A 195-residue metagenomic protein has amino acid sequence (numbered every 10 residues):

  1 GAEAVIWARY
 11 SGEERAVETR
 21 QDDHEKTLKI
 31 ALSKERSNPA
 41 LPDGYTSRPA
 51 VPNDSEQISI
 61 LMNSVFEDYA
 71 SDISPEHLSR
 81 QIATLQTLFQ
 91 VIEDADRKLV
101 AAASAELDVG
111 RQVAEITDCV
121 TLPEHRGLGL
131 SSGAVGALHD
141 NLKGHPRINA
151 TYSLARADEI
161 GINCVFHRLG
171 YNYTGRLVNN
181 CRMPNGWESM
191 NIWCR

Functional and structural regions predicted by a protein language model:
G1, V165-L177: Conserved acetyl-CoA-binding loop of GNAT-fold acetyltransferases
G1-P42, N163, N191, R195: Acyl-donor-binding surface of acyltransferase catalytic domains
G12, C119-L128, A155-R156: A short, internal acetyl-CoA/4′-phosphopantetheine-binding micro-motif in the GNAT/acyltransferase core
S33-I73: Short amphipathic alpha-helix that is part of the acyltransferase structural core
S59-E124: A conserved beta-strand-loop-helix scaffold within acyl/acetyltransferase catalytic domains
T121, G127-L142, C164, R168: Conserved acetyl-CoA-binding loop-helix of GNAT-fold acetyltransferases
L142-R156: Conserved GNAT acetyl-CoA-binding A-motif
Y152-N163, N180-M183: Conserved beta-strand-loop-alpha-helix junction that forms the acyl-donor binding cleft
